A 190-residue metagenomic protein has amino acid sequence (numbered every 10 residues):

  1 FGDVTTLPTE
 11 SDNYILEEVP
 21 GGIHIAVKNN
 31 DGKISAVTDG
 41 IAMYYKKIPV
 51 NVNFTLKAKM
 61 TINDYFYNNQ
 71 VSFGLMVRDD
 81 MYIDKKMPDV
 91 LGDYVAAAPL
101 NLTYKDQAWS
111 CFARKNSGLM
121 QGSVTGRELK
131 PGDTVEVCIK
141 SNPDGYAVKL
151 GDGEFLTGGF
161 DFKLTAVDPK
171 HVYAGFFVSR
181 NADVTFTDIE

Functional and structural regions predicted by a protein language model:
F1-E190: Extracellular glycan-recognition regions
